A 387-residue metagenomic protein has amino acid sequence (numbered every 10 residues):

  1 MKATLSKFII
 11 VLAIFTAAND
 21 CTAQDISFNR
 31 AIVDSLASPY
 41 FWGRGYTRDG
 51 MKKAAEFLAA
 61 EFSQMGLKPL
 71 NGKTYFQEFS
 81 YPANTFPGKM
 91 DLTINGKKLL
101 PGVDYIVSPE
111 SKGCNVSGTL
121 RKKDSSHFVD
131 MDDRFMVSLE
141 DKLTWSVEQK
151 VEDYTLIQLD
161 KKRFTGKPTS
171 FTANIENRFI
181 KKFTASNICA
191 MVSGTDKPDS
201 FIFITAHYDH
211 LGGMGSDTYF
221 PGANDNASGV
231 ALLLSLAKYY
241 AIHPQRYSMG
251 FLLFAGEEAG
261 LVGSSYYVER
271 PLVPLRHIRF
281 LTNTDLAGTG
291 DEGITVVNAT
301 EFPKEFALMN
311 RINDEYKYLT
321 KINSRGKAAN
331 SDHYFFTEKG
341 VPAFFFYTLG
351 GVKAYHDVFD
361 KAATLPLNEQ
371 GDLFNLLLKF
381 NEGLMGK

Functional and structural regions predicted by a protein language model:
M1-S27: Bacterial Sec-dependent N-terminal signal peptides
D20-L70, V192-G194, P198-D199: N-terminal hydrophobic or amphipathic helices/low-complexity stretches enriched in small/hydrophobic/Pro/Gly
F28-A31, S35, D49-Q64, T74 (+8 more regions): Extracytoplasmic/secreted proteins, especially bacterial periplasmic and envelope-associated proteins
S38-D49, Q64, E78, E176-R178 (+5 more regions): Second-shell loop/turn segments in exported
W42-R134: Noncatalytic luminal/extracellular "stalk/propeptide" segments of secretory-pathway proteins
L99, E110-N115, L139-P221, K238 (+2 more regions): Soluble metallo-hydrolase cores and metallopeptidase-like ectodomains found primarily in the secretory/periplasmic
K238, K353-K387: His/Asp/Glu-rich mid-to-C-terminal helical/loop segments that flank catalytic regions of hydrolases
Q245, F254-A354: Metal-dependent peptidase/peptidase-like ectodomains
